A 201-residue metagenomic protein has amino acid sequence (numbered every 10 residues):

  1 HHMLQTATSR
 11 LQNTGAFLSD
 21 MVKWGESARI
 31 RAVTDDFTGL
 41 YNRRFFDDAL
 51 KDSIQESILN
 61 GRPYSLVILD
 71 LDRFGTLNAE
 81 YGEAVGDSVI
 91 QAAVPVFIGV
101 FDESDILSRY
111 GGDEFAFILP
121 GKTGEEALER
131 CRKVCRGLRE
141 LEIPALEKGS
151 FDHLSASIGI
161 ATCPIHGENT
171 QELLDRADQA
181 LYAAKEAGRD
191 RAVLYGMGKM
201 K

Functional and structural regions predicted by a protein language model:
H1-E26, T162, G196-K201: Regulatory sensory/coupling modules that transmit signals to nucleotide-handling catalytic cores
A28-D48, L69-G82, Q91: Conserved nucleotide-binding and Mg2+-coordinating catalytic segments in signaling enzymes
R29-I30, R43-P63, G75, V94-D102: Short regulatory alpha-helical coupling segments that immediately precede and/or link into cyclic nucleotide signaling
F46, L50, V67, V89-I90 (+3 more regions): Heptad-repeat coiled-coil signal-transmission/dimerization helices
V94-P95, E126-A145, D178: Alpha-helical scaffold within the catalytic cores of cyclic-nucleotide enzymes
G99-S104, R136-G149, T162, L181-A183: Short catalytic/binding micro-motifs of nucleotide second-messenger systems
I106-R109: A short pre-motif secondary-structure segment
P120, L128, R132, K148 (+1 more regions): Catalytic-core segments of nucleotide cyclases and related cyclic-nucleotide turnover enzymes
